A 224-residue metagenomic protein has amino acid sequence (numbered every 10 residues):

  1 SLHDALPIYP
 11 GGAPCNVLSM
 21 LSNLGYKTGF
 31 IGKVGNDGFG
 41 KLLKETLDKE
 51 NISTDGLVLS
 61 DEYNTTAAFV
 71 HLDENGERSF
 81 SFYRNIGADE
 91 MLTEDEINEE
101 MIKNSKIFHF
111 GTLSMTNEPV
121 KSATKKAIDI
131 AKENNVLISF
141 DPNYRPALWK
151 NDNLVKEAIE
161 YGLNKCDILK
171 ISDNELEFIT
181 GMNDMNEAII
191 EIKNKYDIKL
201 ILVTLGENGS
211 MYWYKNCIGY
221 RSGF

Functional and structural regions predicted by a protein language model:
L2-L6: Short, small-residue-biased leader/transition segments that mark boundaries at the very start of proteins
N16-K27, L72: Alpha-helix C-terminal capping segments
K27, I31-T112: Conserved N-terminal subdomain of the carbohydrate kinase-like
E50-S53, N153-F178: Structural recognition of alpha->loop->beta junctions
E100-M101, Y161-G162, N194: Structural alpha-helical scaffold elements that stabilize or flank donor/cofactor-binding regions in carbohydrate
K121-A127, D152-E160, N183-I189: Charged helix-capping and loop-helix junction motifs
D129, E133, M185-F224: Conserved phosphate-binding/catalytic region of the ribokinase-like
N135-P142: Short beta-strand/loop segments at the ligand-binding rim of alpha/beta enzyme cores
